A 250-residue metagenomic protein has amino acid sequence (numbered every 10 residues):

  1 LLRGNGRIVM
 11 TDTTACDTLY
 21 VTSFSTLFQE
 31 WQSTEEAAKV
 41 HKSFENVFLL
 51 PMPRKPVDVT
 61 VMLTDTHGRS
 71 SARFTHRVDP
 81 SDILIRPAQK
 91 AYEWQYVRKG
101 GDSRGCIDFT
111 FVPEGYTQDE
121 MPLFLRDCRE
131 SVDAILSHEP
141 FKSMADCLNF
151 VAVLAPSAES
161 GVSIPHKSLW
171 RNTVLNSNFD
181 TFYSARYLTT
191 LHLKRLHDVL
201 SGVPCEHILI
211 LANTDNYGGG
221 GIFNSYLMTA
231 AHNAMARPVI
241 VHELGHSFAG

Functional and structural regions predicted by a protein language model:
L1-I85: Beta-strand-enriched, solvent-exposed domains that form extended recognition/catalytic surfaces
L2, V40-K42, P51-K55, G101-C106 (+2 more regions): Solvent-exposed loop and beta-edge segments used for protein-protein assembly and interaction
G6, V57-V59, I107, L148 (+2 more regions): Residue-level detector of short, conserved catalytic/binding motifs and their immediate flanks
I83-K142, A152-I164, T181, G202: Fold-level signature of zinc-dependent metallopeptidase catalytic domains
G115-Q118, P156-S160, T214-G218, A234-A236 (+1 more regions): Solvent-exposed loop/turn segments at secondary-structure junctions within structured extracellular/periplasmic domains
M121-F124, G219-L244: Short pre-active-site segment immediately N-terminal to the catalytic Zn-binding motif
C147-F223: Active-site-proximal segments of metallohydrolase catalytic domains
L244-G250: Catalytic Zn2+-binding segment of zinc metalloproteases
